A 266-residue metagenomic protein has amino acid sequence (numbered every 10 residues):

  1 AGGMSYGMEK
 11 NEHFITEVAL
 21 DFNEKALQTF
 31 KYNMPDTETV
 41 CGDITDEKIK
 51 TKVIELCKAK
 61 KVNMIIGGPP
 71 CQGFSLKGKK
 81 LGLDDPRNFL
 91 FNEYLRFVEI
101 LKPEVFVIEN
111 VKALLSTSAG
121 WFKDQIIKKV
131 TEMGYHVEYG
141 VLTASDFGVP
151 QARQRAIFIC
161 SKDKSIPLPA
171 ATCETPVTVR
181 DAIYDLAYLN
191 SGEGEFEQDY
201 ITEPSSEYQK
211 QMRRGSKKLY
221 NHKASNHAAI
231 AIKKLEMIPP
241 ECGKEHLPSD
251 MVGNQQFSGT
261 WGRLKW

Functional and structural regions predicted by a protein language model:
A1-K102, K112-S116, W121-D124, T131: Core alpha/beta nucleotide-donor-binding catalytic domains of modification enzymes
G3-F14, K129-E132, R155-W266: S-adenosyl-L-methionine-dependent DNA methyltransferase catalytic core
C41-G42, Y135-D146: Conserved S-adenosyl-L-methionine
K50-K52, V141-S145, T260: Short alpha-helical segments and helix-capping/turn motifs at coil-helix boundaries
I54-L56, A152-I157: Short, surface-exposed amphipathic charged segments that create phosphate/polyanion-binding patches used for binding
F74, L83, L114, V149 (+3 more regions): Short clusters of hydrophobic/aromatic residues that line enzyme substrate/ligand-binding pockets
E104-I108: Conserved beta-strand signature within the Rossmann-like core of class I S-adenosyl-L-methionine
V111-S116, A144-G148: Short histidine/acidic/glycine/proline-rich micro-motifs that form metal- and phosphate-coordinating active-site loops
